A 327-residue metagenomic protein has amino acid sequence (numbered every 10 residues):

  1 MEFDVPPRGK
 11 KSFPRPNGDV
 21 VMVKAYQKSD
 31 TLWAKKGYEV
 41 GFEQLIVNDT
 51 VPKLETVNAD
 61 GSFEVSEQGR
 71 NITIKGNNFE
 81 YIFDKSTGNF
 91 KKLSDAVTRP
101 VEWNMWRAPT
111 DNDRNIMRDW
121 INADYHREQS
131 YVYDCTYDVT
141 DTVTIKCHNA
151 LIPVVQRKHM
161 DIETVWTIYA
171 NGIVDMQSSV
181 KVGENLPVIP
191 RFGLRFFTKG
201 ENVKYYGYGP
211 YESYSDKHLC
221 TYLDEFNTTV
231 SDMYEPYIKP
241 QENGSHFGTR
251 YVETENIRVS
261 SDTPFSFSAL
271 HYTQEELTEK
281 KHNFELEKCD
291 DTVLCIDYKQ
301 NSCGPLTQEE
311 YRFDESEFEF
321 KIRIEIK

Functional and structural regions predicted by a protein language model:
M1-W33: Intrinsically disordered, low-complexity Pro/Gly/Ser/Thr-rich segments with frequent PxxP/GP/PP motifs and embedded
V23, Q27-V51: Polar, glycine-rich mid-to-C-terminal structural blocks that act as macromolecule-binding/assembly scaffolds
T31, L45-K327: Beta-strand/loop-rich accessory regions of lumenal/periplasmic or secreted enzymes, predominantly carbohydrate-active
